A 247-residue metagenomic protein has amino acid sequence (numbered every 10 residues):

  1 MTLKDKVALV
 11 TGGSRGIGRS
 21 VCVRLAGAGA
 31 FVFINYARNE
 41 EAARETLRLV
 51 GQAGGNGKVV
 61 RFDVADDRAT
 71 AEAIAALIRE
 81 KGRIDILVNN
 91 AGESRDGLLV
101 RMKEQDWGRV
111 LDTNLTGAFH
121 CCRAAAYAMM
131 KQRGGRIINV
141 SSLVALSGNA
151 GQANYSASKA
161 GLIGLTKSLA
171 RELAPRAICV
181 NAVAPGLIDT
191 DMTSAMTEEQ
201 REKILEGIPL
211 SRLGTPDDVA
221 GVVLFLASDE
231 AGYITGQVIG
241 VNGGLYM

Functional and structural regions predicted by a protein language model:
T2, F119, G134, I178 (+2 more regions): C-terminal substrate-recognition "lid" of short-chain dehydrogenase/reductases
V7, S14-R15: Conserved glycine-rich cofactor-binding loop
E40, R61-E72, E104, D217-D218: The beta1-alpha1 cofactor-binding region of Rossmann-like NAD(H)/NADP(H)-dependent oxidoreductases
L98-L99, K103-L111, T193, I204: Substrate-binding pocket helix/loop in short-chain dehydrogenase/reductase
C122, S158, T166: Active-site helix of classical SDR
Y127, R171-P175, G232: Alpha-helical segment proximal to the catalytic Tyr-Lys
S142: Residue(s) in the substrate-gating loop at a strand-loop-helix junction that position the organic substrate next
